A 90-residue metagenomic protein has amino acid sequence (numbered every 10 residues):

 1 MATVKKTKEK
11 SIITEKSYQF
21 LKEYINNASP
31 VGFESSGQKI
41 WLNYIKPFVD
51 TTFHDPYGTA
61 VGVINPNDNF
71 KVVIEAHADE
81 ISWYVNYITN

Functional and structural regions predicted by a protein language model:
M1-N90: N-terminal hydrophobic/helix-forming segments and targeting peptides
